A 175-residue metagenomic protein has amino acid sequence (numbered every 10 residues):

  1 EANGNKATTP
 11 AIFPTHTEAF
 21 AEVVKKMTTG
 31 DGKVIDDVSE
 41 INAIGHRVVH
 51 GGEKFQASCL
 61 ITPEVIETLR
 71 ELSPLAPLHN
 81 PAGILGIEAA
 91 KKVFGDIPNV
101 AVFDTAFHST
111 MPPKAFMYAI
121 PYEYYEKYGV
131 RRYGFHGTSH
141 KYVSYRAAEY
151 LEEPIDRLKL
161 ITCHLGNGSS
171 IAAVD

Functional and structural regions predicted by a protein language model:
E1-P14: Short glycine-rich, Thr/Ser-proximal phosphate-binding strand/loop in the N-terminal lobe of ATP-dependent enzymes
T8-T9, T68-S73, G129-V130: Short glycine/proline- and acidic residue-enriched helix-loop micro-motifs that form flexible lids or anion-recognition
F13-T17, A21, C59, P63 (+3 more regions): Electropositive phosphate-/nucleotide-binding environments in soluble metabolic enzymes
E18-D31, V143-R146: Short, well-ordered amphipathic alpha-helical segments that serve as non-catalytic structural scaffolds within diverse
M27, K33-H79, V100, A106-A115: Short beta-strand-loop/turn "lid" adjacent to the catalytic site in phosphate-handling enzymes
T29-G32, G86-E88: A generic local structural motif
D31-I35, Y150-E153: Alpha-helix termini
N80-D175: Phosphate-binding/catalytic loop of phosphoryl-transfer enzymes
